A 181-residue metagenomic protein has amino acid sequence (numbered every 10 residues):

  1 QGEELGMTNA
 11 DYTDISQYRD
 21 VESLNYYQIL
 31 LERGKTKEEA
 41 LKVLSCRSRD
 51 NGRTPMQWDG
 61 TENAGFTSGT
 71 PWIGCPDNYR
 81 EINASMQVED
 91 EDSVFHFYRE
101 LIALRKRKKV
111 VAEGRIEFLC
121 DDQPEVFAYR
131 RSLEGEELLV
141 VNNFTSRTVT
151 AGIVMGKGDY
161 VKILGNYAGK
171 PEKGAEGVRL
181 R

Functional and structural regions predicted by a protein language model:
G2: Metabolite-binding pocket within alpha/beta catalytic cores that recognizes anionic/polar moieties
L5, A10-R181: Carbohydrate-interacting/catalytic domains
